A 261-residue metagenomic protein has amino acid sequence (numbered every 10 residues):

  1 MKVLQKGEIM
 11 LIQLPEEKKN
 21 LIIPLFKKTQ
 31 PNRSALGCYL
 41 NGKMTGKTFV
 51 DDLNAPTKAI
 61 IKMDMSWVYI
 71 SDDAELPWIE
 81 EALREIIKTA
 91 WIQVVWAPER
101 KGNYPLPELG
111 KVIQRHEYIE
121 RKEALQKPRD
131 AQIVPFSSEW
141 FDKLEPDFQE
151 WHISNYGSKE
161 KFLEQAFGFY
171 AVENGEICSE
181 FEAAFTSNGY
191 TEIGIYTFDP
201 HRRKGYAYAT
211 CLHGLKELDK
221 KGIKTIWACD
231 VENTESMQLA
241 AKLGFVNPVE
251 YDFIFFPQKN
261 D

Functional and structural regions predicted by a protein language model:
K2-E8, K43-K143: Acyl-donor-binding surface of acyltransferase catalytic domains
G7-N32, E120-K159: Short amphipathic alpha-helix that is part of the acyltransferase structural core
A55-P56, E176-S179, E235: Glycine-rich acetyl-CoA-binding "A-motif" of GNAT/NAT acetyltransferases
P77-A82, I193, R203-D219, Q238 (+1 more regions): Conserved acetyl-CoA-binding loop-helix of GNAT-fold acetyltransferases
K101-L109, Y208, V231-V249: Conserved active-site alpha-helix within GNAT-family acetyltransferase domains
K111-R121, V246-N260: Conserved catalytic-core motifs of GNAT/GCN5-like acyltransferases
S158-F198: A conserved beta-strand-loop-helix scaffold within acyl/acetyltransferase catalytic domains
I195, T225-C229: Conserved hydrophobic beta-strand within the GNAT/NAT acetyltransferase core sheet that lines the active-site cleft
